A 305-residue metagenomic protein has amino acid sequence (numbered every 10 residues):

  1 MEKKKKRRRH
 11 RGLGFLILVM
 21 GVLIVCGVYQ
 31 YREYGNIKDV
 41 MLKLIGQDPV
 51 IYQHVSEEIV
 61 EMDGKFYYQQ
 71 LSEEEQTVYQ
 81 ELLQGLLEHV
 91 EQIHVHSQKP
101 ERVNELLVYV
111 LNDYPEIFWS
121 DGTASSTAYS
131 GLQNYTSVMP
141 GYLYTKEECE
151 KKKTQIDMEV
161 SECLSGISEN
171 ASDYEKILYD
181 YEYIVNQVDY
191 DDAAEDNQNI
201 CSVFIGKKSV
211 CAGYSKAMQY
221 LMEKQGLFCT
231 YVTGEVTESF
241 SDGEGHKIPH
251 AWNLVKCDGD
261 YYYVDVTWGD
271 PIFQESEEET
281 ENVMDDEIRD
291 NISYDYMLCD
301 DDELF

Functional and structural regions predicted by a protein language model:
E2-A171, L298-F305: N-terminal accessory/pre-domain segments preceding catalytic cores
H94, D191-E195, Q274-E277: Repeated polar recognition positions within modular binding domains
E148-V203: Secondary-structure boundary elements
E182-D192, A212, K216-E223: Secreted/periplasmic proteins that engage bacterial cell-wall peptidoglycan
D191, E195-Q198, K208, C229-F240: Catalytic cysteine-centered active-site loop
V203-S209: Periplasmic OmpA-like peptidoglycan-binding domain that tethers envelope proteins to the cell wall
G213-C299, L304: Hydrophobic/aromatic-rich core segments of domains that either
